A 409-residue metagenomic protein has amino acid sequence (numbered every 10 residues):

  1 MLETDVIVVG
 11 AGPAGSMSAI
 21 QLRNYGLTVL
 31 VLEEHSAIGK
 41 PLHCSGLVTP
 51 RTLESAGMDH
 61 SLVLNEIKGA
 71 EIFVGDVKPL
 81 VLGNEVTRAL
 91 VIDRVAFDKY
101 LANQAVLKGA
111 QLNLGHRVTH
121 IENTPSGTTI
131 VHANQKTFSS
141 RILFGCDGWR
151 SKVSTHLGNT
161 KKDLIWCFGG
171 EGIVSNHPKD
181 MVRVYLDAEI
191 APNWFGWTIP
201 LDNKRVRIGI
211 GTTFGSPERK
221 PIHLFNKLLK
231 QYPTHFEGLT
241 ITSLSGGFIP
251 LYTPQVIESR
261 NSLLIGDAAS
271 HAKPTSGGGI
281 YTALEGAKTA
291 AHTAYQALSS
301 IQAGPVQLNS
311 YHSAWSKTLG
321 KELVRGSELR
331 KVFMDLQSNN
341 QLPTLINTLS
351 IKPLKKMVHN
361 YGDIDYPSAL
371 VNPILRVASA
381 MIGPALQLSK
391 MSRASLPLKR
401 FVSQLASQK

Functional and structural regions predicted by a protein language model:
M1-G12: Beta1/beta-strand and adjacent pyrophosphate-binding region of the FAD-binding site in flavoprotein oxidoreductases
A11, Q104-E237: Predominantly flavin-linked oxidoreductase catalytic cores and closely associated redox partners
G15-S16: N-terminal Rossmann-fold NAD(P) dinucleotide-binding loop
I20-L42: Glycine-rich FAD pyrophosphate-binding loop
H35-A56: Conserved N-terminal glycine-rich FAD pyrophosphate-binding loop of Rossmann-like flavoproteins
T49-Y100: A conserved beta-strand/loop capping segment in the N-terminal third of enzymes that catalyze redox or closely related
H120, S216-S299, P305-V306: FAD/FMN-dependent oxidoreductases across multiple families
Y295-K409: C-terminal helical "tail/cap" subdomain of flavin- and related membrane-associated enzymes
